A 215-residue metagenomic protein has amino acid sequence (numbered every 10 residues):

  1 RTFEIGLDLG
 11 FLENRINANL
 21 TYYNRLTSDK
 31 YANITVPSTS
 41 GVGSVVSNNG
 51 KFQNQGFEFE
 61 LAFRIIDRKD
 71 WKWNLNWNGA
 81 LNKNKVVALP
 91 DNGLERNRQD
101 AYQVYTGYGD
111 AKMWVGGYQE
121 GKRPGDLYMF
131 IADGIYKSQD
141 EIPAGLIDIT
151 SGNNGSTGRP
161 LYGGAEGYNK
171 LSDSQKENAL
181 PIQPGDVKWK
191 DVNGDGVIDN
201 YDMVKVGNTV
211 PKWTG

Functional and structural regions predicted by a protein language model:
R1-G215: Outer/extracellular conduits and scaffolds centered on Gram-negative outer-membrane beta-barrels
